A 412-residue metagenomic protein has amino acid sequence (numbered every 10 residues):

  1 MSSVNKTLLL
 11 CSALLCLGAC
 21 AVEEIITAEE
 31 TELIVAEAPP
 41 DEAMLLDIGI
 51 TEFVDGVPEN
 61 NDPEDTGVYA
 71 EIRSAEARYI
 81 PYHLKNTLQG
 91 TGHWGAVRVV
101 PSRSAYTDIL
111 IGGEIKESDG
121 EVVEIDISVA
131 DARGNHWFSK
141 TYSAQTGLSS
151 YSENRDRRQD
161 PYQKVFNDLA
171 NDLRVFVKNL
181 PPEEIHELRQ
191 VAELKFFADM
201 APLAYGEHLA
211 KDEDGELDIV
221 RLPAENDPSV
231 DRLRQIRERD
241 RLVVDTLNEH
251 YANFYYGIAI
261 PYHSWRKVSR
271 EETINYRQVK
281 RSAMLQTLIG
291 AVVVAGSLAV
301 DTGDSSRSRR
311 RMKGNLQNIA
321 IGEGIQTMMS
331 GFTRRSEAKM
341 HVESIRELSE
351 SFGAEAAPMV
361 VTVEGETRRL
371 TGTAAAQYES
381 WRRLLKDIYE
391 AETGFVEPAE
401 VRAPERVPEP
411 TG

Functional and structural regions predicted by a protein language model:
M1-L9: Bacterial N-terminal signal peptides that target proteins for export
C16-A19: C-terminal motif of bacterial Sec signal peptides marking the signal peptidase cleavage site
A21-A43, T146-M284, A299-R309, K313 (+1 more regions): C-terminal/domain-edge helix-coil "capping" segments
T31-I34, H93-V99, D108-G112: N-terminal post-signal-peptidase region of extra-cytosolic proteins
A43-L45, A105-L110, G120-E124: Extracytoplasmic
M44-A105, N135, D168, D172 (+3 more regions): N-terminal segment of the mature soluble domain
V100-E114, R189-K195: Acidic helix-start/capping segments at beta-turn-to-alpha-helix junctions
G112-S152, E343: Amphipathic beta-strand/beta-sheet edge segments enriched in Tyr/Trp
